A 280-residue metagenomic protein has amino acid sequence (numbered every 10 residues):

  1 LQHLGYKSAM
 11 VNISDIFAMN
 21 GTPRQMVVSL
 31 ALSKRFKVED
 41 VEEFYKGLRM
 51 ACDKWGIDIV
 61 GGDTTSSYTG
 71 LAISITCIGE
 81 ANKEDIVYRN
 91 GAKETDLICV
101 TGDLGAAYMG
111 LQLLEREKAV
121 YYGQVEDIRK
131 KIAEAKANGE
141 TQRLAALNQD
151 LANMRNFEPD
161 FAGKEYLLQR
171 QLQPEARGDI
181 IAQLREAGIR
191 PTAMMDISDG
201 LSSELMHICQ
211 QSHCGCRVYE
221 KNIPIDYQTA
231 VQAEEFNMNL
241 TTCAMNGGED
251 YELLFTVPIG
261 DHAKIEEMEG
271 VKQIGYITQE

Functional and structural regions predicted by a protein language model:
Q2-H3, L167-Q173, T192-A193, L240-C243: Short pre-catalytic strand/loop immediately N-terminal to key active-site residues, enriched for Gly-Thr
Q2-M26, K46-K54, Q183, S203-I208: Small-aliphatic-rich amphipathic alpha-helix that forms the alpha element of a beta-alpha
T22-A119: Glycine-rich anion-binding loops of enzyme active sites
R35-D58, S66-I73, I128-I132, L144-L147 (+1 more regions): Glycine-/charge-enriched secondary-structure boundary and capping motifs
K83-L172: Phosphate/diphosphate-binding glycine-rich loops and adjacent basic-rich segments that engage nucleotide
I86, G110, I180, E204 (+1 more regions): Hydrophobic side chains in well-ordered alpha-helices
L172-A176, I197-G200: Short, contiguous, pocket-lining structural segments that sit at or immediately flank catalytic/ligand-binding sites
A176-R185: A short, well-structured juxtamembrane/interface segment
